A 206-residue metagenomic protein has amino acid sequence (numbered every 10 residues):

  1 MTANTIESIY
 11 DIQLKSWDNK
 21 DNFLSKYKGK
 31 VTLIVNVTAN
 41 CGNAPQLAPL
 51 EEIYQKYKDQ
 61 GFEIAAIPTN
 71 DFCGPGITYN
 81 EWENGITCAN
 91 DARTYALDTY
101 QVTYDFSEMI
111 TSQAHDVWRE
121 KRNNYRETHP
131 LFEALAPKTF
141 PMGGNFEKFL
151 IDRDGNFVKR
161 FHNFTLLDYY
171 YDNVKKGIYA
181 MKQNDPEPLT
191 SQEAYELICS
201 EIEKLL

Functional and structural regions predicted by a protein language model:
M1-S25, P45: N-terminal "domain-start" segment that seeds a small globular fold
F23-S25, Y54-K56, A134-M142: Surface-exposed acidic, glycine-flexible loop patches that form ligand/cofactor-binding and adhesion interfaces
K26-T32: Proline/glycine-enriched tight loop/beta-turn segments at coil->beta junctions that connect or precede beta-strands
T32-I34, A65: Conserved hydrophobic packing residues within short motifs/helices of P-loop NTPase cores of ABC-family ATPases
V35-N40, T69: Aromatic-flanked redox-active Cys/Sec active sites in thiol-based oxidoreductases, especially the WC-centered
N43-T128: Structural microenvironment flanking redox-active thiols in thiol-disulfide oxidoreductases
R126-L206: Thiol-/selenol-based redox modules, centered on thioredoxin-like and closely related oxidoreductase domains
